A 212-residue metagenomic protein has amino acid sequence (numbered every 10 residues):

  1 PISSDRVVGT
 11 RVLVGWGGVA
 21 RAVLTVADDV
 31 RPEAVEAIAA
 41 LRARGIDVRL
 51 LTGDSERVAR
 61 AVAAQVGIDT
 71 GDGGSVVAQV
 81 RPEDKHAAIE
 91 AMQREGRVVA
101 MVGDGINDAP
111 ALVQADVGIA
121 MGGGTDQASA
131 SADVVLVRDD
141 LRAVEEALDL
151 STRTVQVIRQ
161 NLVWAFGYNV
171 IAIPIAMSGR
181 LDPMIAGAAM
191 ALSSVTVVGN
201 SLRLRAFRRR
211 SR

Functional and structural regions predicted by a protein language model:
P1-I2, R21: Short, isolated positions in well-ordered beta-strands
I2-S4, V26: Short N-terminal "domain-start" leader segments that mark the transition from disordered tails or signal peptides into
D5-G9: Short, flexible loop/turn motifs enriched in small residues
T10, V14-Q160: Conserved ATP-binding TGD loop and adjacent catalytic N/P-domain core of P-type ATPases
A132, V137-R212: Membrane-embedded transport module
